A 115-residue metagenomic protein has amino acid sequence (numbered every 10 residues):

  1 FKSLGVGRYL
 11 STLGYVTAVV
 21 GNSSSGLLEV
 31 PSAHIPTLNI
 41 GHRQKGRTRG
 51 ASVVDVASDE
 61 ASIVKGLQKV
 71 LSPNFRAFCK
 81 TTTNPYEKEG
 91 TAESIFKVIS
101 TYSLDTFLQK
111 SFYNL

Functional and structural regions predicted by a protein language model:
F1-L115: Nucleotide-activated sugar donor-binding and catalytic core shared by glycosyltransferases and related lipid-linked
